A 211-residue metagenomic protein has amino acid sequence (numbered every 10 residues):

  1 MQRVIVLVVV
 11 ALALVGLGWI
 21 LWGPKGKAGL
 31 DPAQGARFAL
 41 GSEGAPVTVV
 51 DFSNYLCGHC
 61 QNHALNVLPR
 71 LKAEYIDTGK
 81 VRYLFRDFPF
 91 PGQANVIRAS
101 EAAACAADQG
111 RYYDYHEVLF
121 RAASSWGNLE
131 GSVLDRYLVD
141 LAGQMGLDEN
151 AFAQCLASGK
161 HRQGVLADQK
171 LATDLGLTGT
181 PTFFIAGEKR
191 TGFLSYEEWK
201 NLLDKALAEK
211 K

Functional and structural regions predicted by a protein language model:
M1-I20, G35, F52-N54, L65-L68 (+1 more regions): C-terminal cap of thioredoxin/glutaredoxin-like
W19-A28: Hydrophobic single-pass membrane-insertion segments
K27-D31, C60-A64, H161-Q163: A short linear-motif detector with a strong N-terminal bias
A28-D31, D135, W199: Periplasmic c-type cytochrome electron-transfer domains
L30-V47, Y75: A short beta-strand-turn-helix
F38-L40, W126, R190: Short clusters of hydrophobic/aromatic residues that line enzyme substrate/ligand-binding pockets
A45, V50-G143, A153, T173-T178 (+1 more regions): Structural alpha/beta surface segment adjacent to cysteine/selenocysteine redox centers across thiol/disulfide enzymes
